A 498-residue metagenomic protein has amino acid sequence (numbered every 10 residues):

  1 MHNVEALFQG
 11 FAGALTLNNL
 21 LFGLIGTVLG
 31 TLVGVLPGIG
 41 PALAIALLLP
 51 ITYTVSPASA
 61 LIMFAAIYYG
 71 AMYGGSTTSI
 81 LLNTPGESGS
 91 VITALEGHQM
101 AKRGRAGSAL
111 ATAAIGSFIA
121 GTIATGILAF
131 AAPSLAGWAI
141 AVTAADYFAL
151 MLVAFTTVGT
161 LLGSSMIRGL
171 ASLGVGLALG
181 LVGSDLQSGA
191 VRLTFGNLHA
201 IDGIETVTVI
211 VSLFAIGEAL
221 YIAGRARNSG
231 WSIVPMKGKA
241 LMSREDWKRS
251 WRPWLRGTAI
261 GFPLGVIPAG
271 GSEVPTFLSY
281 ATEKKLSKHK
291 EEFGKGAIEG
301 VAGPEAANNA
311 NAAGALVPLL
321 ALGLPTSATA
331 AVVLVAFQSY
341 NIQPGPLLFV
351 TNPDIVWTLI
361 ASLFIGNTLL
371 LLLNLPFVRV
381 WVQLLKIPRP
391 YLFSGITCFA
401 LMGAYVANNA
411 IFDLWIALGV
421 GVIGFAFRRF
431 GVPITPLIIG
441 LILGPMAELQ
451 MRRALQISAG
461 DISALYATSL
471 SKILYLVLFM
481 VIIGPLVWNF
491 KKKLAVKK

Functional and structural regions predicted by a protein language model:
M1-A58, P133, G137-I140, V191-A297 (+5 more regions): Helix-loop-helix hairpins and the membrane-proximal interhelical loops of multi-pass alpha-helical transport proteins
T27-P41, G70-N83, V158-G163, A259-P268 (+3 more regions): Transmembrane alpha-helix interface/packing and boundary motifs in multi-pass membrane proteins, characterized by
V33-A42, I80-V91, A124-I127, L264-E273 (+4 more regions): Short helix-coil transition sites and intra-membrane helix breaks within transmembrane domains of multi-pass
P41-P50, F64, S79-Q99, F130 (+7 more regions): Re-entrant/interfacial helical elements at transmembrane boundaries that shape and gate the permeation pathway
A58-I62, Q99-G116, K288-G300, A328-A331 (+1 more regions): Membrane-interface alpha-helices at helix entry/exit sites of multi-pass transporters
Y68-S79, G86, A297-L322, T326 (+1 more regions): A structural-propensity feature for long, helix-poor, extended segments
Y69-G74, I115-I127, L135, L179 (+3 more regions): Membrane-embedded alpha-helical segments of transport systems, primarily multispan ion/solute transporters
A111-R227, S339-L494: Membrane-embedded alpha-helical modules
